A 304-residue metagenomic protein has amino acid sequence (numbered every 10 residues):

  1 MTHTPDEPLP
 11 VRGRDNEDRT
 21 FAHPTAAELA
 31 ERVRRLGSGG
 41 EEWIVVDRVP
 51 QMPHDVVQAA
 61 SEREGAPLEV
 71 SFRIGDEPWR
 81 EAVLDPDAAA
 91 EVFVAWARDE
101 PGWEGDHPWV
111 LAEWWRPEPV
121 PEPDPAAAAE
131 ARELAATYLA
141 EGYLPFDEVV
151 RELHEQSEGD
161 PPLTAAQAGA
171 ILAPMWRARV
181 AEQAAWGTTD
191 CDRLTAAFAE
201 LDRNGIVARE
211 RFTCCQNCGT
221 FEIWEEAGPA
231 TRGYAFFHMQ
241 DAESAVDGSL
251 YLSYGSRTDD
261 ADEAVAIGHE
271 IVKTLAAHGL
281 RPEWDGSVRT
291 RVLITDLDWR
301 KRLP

Functional and structural regions predicted by a protein language model:
M1, L29-R34, R193-A197, F236-D241: Intrinsically disordered, low-complexity boundary segments flanking structured domains
T2-A165, A245-P304: Acidic, proline/glycine-rich low-complexity IDRs
A27, E41, F198-E225: Short, structured interface segments that constitute the first stable element of a domain
E100-E118, W176-I206: Surface-exposed beta-loop interaction hotspot
L134, T189-T195, A199, G205-R209 (+2 more regions): Functional cation/ligand-contacting sites centered on basic and imidazole/sulfhydryl donors
A173-E182, Y251-S256: A short, surface-exposed helix-loop junction/capping segment
E210-L250: An N-terminal amphipathic alpha-helical segment
